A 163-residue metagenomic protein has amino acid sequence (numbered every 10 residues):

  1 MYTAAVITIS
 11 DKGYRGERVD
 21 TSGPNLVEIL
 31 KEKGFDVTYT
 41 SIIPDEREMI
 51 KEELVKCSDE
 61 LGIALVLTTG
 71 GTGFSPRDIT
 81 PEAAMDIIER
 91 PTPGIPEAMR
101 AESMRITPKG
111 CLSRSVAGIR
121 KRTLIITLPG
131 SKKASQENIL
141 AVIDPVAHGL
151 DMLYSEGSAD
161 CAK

Functional and structural regions predicted by a protein language model:
M1-K163: Non-catalytic beta/alpha edge segments that cap or flank active sites
